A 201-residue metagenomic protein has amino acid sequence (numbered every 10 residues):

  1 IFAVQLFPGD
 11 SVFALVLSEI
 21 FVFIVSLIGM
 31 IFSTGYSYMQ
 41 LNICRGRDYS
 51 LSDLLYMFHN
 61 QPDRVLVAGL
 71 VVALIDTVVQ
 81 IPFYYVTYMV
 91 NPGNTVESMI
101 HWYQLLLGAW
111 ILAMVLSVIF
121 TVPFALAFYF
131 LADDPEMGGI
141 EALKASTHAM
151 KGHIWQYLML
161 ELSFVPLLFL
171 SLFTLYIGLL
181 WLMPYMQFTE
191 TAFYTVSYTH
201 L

Functional and structural regions predicted by a protein language model:
I1-G29, S33, T77-T121, L168-E190: Membrane-helix interface segments in multi-pass membrane proteins
I1-Q5, C44-L55, Q80, Y84 (+1 more regions): Nonpolar helix-loop interface/hinge motif
S11, L55-H59, M99-Y103, A149-M150: Helix-boundary and loop/linker segments of multi-pass membrane transporters
S26-D48: Selected alpha-helical membrane-embedding segments in polytopic membrane proteins
T34, Y38, L126, F188-A192: Transmembrane alpha-helix boundary and packing residues in multipass membrane permease domains and related
D53-D76, W110-A113: Alpha-helical membrane-spanning segments of integral membrane proteins, especially the hydrophobic core of TM bundles
T199-H200: Conserved small/polar residues in nucleotide/adenosyl-binding loops
